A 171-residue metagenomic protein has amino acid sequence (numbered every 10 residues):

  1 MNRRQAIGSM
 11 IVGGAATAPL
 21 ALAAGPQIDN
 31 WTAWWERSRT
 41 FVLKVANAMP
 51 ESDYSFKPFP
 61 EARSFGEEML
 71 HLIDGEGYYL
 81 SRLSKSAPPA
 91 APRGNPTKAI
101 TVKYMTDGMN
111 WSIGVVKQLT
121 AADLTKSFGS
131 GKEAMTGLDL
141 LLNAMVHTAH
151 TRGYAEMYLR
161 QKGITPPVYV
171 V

Functional and structural regions predicted by a protein language model:
M1-G14: N-terminal secretory signal peptides and thylakoid transit peptides that target proteins across membranes
V12-G13, A48, H71-D74, D107 (+1 more regions): Residues within well-ordered alpha-helical secondary structure of globular protein domains
A18-P19: N-terminal signal peptide c-region/cleavage motif recognized by signal peptidases
A24-P26: Boundary of Sec targeting at the N-terminus
T32-E36, T40-L43, E51-A91, G129-V171: Short, contiguous alpha-helical
F41, V45-A46, L80, W111-V116: Well-ordered alpha-helical scaffold segments within catalytic/enzyme domains
P96-S130, M135-A149: Acidic/histidine-rich alpha-helical segments that form the ligand environment of transition-metal centers
